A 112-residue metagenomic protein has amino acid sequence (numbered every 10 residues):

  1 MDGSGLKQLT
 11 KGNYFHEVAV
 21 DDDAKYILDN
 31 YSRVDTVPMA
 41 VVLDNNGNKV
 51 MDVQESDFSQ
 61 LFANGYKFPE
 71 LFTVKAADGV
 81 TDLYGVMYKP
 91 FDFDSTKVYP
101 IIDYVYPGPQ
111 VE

Functional and structural regions predicted by a protein language model:
M1-D2, E112: Short, intrinsically disordered, charge-balanced linker/junction segments flanking boundaries in proteins
G3-K11: Blade-edge beta-strand/turn elements of extracellular beta-propeller and related beta-sheet repeat scaffolds
T10, F15-E112: Serine-hydrolase catalytic core recognition
